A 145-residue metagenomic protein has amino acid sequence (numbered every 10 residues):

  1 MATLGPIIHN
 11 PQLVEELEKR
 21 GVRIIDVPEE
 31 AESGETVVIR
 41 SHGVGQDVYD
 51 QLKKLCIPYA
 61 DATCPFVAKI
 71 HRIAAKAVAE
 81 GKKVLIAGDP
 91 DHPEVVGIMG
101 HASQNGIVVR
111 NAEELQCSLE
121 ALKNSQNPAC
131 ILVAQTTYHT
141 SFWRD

Functional and structural regions predicted by a protein language model:
M1-D145: The feature marks the mature, well-folded catalytic cores of soluble enzymes
